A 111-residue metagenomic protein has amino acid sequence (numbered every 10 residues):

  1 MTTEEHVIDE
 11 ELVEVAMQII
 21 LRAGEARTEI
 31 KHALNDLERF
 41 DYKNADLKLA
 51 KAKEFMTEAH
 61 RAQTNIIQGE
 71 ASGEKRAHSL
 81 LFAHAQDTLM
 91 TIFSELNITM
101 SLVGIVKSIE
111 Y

Functional and structural regions predicted by a protein language model:
T2-Y111: Terminal alpha-helical segments
